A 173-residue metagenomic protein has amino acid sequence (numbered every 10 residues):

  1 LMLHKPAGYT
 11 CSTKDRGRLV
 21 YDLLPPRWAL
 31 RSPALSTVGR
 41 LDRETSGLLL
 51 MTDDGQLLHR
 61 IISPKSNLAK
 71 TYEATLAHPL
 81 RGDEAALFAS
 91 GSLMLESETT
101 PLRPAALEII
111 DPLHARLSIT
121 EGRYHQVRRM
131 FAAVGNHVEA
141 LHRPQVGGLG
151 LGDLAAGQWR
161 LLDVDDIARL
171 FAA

Functional and structural regions predicted by a protein language model:
L1-A173: Basic, flexible Lys/Arg- and Gly-enriched helix-loop patches that mediate nucleic-acid binding at interfaces with rRNA
